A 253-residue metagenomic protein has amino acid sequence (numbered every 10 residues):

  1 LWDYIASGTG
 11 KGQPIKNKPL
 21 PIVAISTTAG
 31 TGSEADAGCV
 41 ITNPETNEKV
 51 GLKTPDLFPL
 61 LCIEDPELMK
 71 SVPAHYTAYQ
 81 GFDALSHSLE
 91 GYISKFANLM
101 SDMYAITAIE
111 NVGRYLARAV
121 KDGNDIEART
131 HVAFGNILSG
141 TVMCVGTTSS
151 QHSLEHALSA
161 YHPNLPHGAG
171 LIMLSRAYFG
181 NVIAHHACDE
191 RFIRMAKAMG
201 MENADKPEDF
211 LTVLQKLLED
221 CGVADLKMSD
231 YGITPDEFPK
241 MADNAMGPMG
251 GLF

Functional and structural regions predicted by a protein language model:
W2-A97: A glycine/threonine-rich phosphate-anchoring loop and its flanking beta-alpha core in nucleotide/phosphate-binding
G91-V213: Active-site segments that bind and position negatively charged phosphate/pyrophosphate groups
R194-F253: C-terminal charged capping/lid subdomain of soluble metabolic enzymes
